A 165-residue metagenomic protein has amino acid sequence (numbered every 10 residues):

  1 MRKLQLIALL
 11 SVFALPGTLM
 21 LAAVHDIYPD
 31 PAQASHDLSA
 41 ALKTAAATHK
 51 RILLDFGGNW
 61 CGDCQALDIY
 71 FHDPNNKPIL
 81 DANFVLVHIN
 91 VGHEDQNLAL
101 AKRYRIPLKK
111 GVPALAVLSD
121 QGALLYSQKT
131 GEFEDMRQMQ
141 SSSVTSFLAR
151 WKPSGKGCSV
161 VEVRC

Functional and structural regions predicted by a protein language model:
M1-L4: Positively charged n-region of N-terminal signal peptides that target proteins for export
I7-G17: Bacterial N-terminal signal peptides
A23-T48, K156, V163: N-terminal leader/targeting and pre-domain segments
T48-C61: Short active-site neighborhood of thiol/selenol oxidoreductases, capturing the structured segment around
C64-I79: Typically the conserved alpha-helix immediately C-terminal to a functionally engaged Cys/Sec in thioredoxin-like
N76-L98: Thiol-based oxidoreductase modules, predominantly thioredoxin-like and allied folds used for disulfide exchange
G92-V112, L118-Q121: Structural alpha/beta surface segment adjacent to cysteine/selenocysteine redox centers across thiol/disulfide enzymes
K110-K156: Non-catalytic, surface beta->alpha helical segment in thiol-disulfide oxidoreductase systems
